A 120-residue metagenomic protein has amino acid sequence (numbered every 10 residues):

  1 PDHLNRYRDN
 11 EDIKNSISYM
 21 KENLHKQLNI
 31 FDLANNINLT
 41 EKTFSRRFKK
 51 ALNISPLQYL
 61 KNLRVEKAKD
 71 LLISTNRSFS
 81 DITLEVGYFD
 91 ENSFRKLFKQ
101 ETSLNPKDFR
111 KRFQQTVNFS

Functional and structural regions predicted by a protein language model:
P1-D2, I30-D32: Short acidic alpha-helical/loop segments enriched in Asp/Glu that coordinate divalent cations
P1-L4, R8-E11, N15-S18, S45: An amphipathic alpha-helical interaction segment
S18, E22, Q27-F31, L39 (+2 more regions): Terminal helix-turn-helix DNA-binding modules in bacterial transcription factors
E101, N105-R112: Short, basic/aromatic-enriched C-terminal tail that caps enzymatic domains
